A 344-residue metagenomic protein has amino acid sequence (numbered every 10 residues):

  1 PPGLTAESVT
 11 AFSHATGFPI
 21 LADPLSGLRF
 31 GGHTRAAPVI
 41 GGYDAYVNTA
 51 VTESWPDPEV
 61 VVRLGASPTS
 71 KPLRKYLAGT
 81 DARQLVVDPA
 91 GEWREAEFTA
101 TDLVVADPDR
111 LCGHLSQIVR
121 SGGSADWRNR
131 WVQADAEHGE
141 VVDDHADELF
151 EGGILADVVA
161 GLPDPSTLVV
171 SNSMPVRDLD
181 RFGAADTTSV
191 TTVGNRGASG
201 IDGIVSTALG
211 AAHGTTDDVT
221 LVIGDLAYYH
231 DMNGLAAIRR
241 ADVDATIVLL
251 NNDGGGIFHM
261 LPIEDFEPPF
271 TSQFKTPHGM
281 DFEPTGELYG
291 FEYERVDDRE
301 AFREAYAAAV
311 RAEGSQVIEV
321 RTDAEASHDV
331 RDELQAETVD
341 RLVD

Functional and structural regions predicted by a protein language model:
P2-L85, T188-T216, H230-M232, D297-D298: Glycine-rich, anion-gripping cofactor-binding loops and their flanking helix/strand elements in enzyme active sites
E7, A307-D344: Glycine/aspartate-rich loop-and-adjacent alpha/beta segment that forms the canonical ThDP
L25-G27, K71-T80, D217-G279: Conserved thiamine diphosphate
S26-G31, S70, G91-A96, R177 (+4 more regions): Short gly/pro/ser/thr-enriched loop/turn and capping motifs at secondary-structure boundaries
D57, L111, Q117, P262-A305: Conserved thiamine diphosphate
V60, T167, D218-T220: Structural motif
T80-N129: Terminal amphipathic helices with adjacent charged low-complexity linkers/tails
N129-T216, T338-V343: Active-site diphosphate/adenylate-binding microenvironment
